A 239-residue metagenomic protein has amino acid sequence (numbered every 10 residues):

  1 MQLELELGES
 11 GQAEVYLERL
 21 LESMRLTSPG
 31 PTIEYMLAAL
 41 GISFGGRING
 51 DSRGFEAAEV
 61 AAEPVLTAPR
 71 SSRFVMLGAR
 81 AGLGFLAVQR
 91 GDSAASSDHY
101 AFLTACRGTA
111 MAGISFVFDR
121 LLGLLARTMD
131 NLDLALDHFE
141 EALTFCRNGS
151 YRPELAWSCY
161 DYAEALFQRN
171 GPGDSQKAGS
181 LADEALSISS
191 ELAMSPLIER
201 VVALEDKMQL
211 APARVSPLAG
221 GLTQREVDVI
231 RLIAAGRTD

Functional and structural regions predicted by a protein language model:
M1-Q2, G8-G11, M24-G41, R53 (+8 more regions): Alpha-solenoid helical repeat architecture
L7, N49, R90, M129 (+3 more regions): Structural motif corresponding to the intra-repeat A-B loop/turn of tetratricopeptide repeats
A13, F55-A58, S96, A135 (+1 more regions): Single-residue signature of alpha-solenoid repeat helices
A81-E140, T144: Alpha-helical adaptor scaffolds
D137, S180, D206, P212-D239: Helix-turn-helix DNA-binding segment
S175-S195, D206: TPR/TPR-like (Sel1-like) alpha-helical repeat modules
